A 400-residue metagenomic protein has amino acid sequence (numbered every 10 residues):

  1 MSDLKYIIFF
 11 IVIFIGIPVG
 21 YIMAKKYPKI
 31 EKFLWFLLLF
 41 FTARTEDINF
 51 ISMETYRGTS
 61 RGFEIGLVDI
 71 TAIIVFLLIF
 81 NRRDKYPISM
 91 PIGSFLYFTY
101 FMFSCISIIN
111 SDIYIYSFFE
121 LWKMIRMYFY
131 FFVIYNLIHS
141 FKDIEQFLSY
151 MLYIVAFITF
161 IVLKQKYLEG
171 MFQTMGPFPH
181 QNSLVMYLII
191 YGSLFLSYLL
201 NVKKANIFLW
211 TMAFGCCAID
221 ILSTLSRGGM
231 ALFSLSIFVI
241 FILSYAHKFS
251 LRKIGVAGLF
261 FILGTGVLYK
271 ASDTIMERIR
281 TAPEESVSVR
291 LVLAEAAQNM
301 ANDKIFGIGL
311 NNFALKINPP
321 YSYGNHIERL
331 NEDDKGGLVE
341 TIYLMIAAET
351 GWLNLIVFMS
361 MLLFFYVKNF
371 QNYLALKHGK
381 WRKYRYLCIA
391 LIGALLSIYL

Functional and structural regions predicted by a protein language model:
M1, I17-G20, F101-I108, R126-V133 (+7 more regions): Alpha-helical transmembrane segments of multi-pass inner-membrane proteins
M1-N81, F103-N110: N-terminal signal-anchor transmembrane segment
L4-K5, T59-T71, F119-E120, G176-L188 (+3 more regions): Membrane-interface micro-motifs in multi-pass membrane enzymes
I13-Y27, T71-D84, Y191-L200, L353-L376: Hydrophobic, aromatic-rich transmembrane alpha-helices and their immediate juxtamembrane boundary segments
K25, K164, L168, I219-L225 (+3 more regions): A membrane-periplasm/extracellular boundary helix in multi-pass inner-membrane enzymes that assemble envelope glycans
Y27-L38, P87-M102, D112-R126, V133-T159: Interfacial loop-to-transmembrane-helix boundary motif in multi-pass membrane proteins
L34-F41, G337, K368-L400: Loop-to-helix entry and N-terminal half of a specific, functionally important transmembrane alpha helix in multi-pass
R280-E295, F306-T350, Y373-L376: Long extracytoplasmic/lumenal interhelical loops at the membrane interface of multi-pass membrane proteins
